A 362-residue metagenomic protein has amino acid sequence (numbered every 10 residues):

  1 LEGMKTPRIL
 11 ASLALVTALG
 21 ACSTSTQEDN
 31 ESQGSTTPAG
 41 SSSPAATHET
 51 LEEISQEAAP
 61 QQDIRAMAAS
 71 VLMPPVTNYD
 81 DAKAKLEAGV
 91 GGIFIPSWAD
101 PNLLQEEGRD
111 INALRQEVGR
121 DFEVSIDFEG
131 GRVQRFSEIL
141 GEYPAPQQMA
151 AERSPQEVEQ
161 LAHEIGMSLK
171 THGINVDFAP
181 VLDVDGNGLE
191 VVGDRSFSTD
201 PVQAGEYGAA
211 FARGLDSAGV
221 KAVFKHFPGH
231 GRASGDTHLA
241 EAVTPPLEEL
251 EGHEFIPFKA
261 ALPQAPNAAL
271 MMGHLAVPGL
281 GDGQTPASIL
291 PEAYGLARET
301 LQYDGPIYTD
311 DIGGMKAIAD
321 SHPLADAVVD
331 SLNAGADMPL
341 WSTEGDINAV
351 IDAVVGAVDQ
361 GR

Functional and structural regions predicted by a protein language model:
L1-A14: N-terminal export and membrane-targeting signals
A18-A21: C-terminal motif of bacterial Sec signal peptides marking the signal peptidase cleavage site
S23-V124, G131-R135: N-terminal hydrophobic targeting/anchoring segments and the immediately downstream early-domain regions of hydrolases
D63, N102-N112, E206-Q360: Second-shell residues forming the walls of enzyme active-site clefts
A69-V76, G91-I95, F122-G130, V176-P180 (+4 more regions): Hydrophobic faces of well-ordered beta-strands that scaffold small-molecule active sites in alpha/beta enzyme cores
P75-L86, V158-S168, G252-F258, H322-V328: Short, acidic/polar
L103-G108, A151-E164, V202-E206: Glycine-rich anion/phosphate-binding loops
R115-G141, V158-V184, A204, G208-P228: Glycine-rich, aromatic-flanked loop segments that form ligand/cofactor-binding clefts across common enzyme folds
